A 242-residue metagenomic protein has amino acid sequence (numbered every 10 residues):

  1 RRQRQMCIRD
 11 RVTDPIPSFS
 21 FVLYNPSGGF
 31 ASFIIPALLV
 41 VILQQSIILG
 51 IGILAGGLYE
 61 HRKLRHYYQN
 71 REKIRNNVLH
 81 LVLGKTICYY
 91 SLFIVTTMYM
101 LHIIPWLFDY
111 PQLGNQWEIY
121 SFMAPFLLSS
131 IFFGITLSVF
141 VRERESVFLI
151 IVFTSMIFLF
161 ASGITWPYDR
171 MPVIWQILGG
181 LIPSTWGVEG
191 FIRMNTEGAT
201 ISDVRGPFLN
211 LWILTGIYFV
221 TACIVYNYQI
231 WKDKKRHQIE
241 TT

Functional and structural regions predicted by a protein language model:
R1-R2, I16: Intrinsic-disorder/low-complexity coil detector
Q3-I8: Short, small-residue-biased leader/transition segments that mark boundaries at the very start of proteins
D10-T13, F30, I34, I182: Charged, alpha-helix-enriched surfaces in structured cytosolic catalytic cores of large nucleotide-utilizing machines
V12-V22: Juxtamembrane amphipathic/hinge helix adjacent to a transmembrane helix
F21-P105: Hydrophobic alpha-helical transmembrane segments of multi-pass membrane transport proteins
S91, Y99-I103, P111-T242: Membrane-spanning alpha-helical segments of multipass transporters and channels
